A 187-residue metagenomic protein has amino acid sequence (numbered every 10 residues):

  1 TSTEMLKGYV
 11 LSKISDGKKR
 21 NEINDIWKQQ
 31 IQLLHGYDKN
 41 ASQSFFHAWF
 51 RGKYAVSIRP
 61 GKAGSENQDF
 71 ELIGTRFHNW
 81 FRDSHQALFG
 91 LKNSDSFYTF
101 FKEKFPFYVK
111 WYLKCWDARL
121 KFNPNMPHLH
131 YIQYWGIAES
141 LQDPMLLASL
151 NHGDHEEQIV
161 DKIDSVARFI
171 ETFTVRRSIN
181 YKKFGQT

Functional and structural regions predicted by a protein language model:
T1-T187: Flexible coil/loop and intrinsically disordered segments
